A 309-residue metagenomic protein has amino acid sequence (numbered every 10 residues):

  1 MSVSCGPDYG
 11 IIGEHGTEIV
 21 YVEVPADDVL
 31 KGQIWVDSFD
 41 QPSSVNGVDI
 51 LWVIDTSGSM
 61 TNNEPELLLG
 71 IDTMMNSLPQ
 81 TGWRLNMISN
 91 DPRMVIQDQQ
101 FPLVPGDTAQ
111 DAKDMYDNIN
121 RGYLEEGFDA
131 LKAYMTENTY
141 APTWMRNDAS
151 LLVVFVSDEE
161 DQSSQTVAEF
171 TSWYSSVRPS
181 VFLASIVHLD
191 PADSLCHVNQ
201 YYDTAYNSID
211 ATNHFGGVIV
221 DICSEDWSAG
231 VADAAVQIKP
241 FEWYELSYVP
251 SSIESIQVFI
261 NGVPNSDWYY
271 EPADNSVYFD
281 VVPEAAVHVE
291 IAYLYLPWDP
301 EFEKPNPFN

Functional and structural regions predicted by a protein language model:
S2-S4: C-terminal motif of bacterial Sec signal peptides marking the signal peptidase cleavage site
G6-A273, A285-H288, Y293-N309: Divalent cation-coordinating acidic motifs and surrounding scaffolds that mediate Ca2+/Mg2+/Mn2+/Zn2+-dependent binding
A273-D280: Strand-loop-strand motifs at the edges of beta-sheets in extracellular beta-sandwich domains
